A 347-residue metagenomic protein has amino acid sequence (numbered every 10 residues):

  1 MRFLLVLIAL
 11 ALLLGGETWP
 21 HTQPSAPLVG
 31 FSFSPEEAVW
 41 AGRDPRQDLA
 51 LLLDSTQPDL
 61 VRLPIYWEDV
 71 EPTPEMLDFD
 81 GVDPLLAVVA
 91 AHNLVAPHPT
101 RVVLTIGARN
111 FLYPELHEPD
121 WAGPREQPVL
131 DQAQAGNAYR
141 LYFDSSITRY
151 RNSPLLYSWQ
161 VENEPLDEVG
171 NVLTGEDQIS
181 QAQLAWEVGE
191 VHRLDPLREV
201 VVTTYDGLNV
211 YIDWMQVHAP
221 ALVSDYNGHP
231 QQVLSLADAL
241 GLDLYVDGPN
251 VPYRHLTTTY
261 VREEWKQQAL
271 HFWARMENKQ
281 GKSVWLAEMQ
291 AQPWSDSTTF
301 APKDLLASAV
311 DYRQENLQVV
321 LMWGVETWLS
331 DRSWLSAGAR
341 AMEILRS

Functional and structural regions predicted by a protein language model:
T18-L53, D59, P64: Boundary/entry segment of secreted carbohydrate-active catalytic domains
V39-D54, Y139-I147, D213-Q231, A301-D311: Short, acidic/polar
P45-T56, L60-W121, T174-T203, T258-E263 (+1 more regions): Aromatic-lined substrate-binding rim segments of carbohydrate-active enzymes
D54-T56, V82-R101, G123-W159, Q183-E190 (+2 more regions): An active-site-proximal structural segment forming one wall of the substrate-binding cleft that immediately precedes
Y66-V82, F111-Q134, P165-T174, Y253-L256 (+2 more regions): Surface-exposed, active-site-proximal loop segments in enzymatic domains
V103, K282-S347: Substrate-binding cleft of secreted/luminal carbohydrate-active enzymes
A108-P114, Y139-G175: Active-site groove signature of glycoside hydrolases
Q178-A182, W186-G189, R193-T204, L208-D296: Glycoside hydrolase catalytic-domain groove-lining segments
